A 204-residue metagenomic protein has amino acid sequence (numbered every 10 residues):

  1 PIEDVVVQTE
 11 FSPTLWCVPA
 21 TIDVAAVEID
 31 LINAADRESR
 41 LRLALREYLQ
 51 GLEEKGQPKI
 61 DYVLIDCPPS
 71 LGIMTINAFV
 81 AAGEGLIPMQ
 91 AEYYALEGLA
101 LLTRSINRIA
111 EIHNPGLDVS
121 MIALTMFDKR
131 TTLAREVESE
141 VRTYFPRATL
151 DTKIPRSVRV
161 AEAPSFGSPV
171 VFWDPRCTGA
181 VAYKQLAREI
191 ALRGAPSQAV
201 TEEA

Functional and structural regions predicted by a protein language model:
P1-A204: P-loop NTP-binding core
